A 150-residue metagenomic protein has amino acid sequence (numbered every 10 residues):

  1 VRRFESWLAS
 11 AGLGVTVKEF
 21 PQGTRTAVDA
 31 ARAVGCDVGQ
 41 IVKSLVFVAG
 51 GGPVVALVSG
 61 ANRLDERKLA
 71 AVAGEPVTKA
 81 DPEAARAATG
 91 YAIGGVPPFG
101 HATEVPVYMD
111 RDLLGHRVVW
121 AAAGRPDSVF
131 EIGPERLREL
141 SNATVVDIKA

Functional and structural regions predicted by a protein language model:
V1-A150: Extended, low-hydrophobicity, polar/charged segments
